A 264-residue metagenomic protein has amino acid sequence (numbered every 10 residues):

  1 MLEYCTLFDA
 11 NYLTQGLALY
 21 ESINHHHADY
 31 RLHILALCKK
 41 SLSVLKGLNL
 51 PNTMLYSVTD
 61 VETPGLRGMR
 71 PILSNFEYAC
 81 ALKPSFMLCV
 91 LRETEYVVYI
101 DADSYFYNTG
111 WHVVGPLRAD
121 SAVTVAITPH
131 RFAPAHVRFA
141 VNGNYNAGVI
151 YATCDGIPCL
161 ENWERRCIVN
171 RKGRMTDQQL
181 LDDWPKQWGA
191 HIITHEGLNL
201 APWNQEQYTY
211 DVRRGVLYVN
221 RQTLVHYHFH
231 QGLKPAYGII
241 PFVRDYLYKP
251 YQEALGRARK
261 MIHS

Functional and structural regions predicted by a protein language model:
M1-S264: Glycosyltransferase catalytic domains, chiefly GT-A lineage
